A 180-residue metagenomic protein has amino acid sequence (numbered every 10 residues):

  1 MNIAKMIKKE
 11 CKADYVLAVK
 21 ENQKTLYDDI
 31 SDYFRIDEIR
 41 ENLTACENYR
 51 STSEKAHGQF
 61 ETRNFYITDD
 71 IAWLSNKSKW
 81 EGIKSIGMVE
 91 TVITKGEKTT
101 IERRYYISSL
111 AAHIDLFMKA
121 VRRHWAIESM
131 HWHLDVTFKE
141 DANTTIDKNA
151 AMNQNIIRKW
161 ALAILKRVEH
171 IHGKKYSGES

Functional and structural regions predicted by a protein language model:
M1, Y15, Y106, I127-W132 (+1 more regions): Short, conserved catalytic/metal-binding motifs centered on acidic residues
N2-I7, Y27-S31: Short acidic, glycine/serine/threonine-rich loops at helix termini
I3, N22, L26, N153-I156: General structural feature for long, well-ordered alpha-helical segments within catalytic domains of soluble enzymes
A4-A13, R35: Short, surface-exposed basic-aromatic patches at helix termini and helix-loop junctions that form
C11, F34, W125, A161-V168: Structural signal for hydrophobic packing residues in well-ordered secondary-structure cores of soluble enzyme domains
D14-R122: An anionic, glycine-rich sequence signature occurring as long contiguous blocks
L43, L134-S180: A short, flexible helix-boundary coil/loop motif
I107, A111-I146: Short amphipathic alpha-helical "interface-anchor" segments enriched in bulky aromatics
